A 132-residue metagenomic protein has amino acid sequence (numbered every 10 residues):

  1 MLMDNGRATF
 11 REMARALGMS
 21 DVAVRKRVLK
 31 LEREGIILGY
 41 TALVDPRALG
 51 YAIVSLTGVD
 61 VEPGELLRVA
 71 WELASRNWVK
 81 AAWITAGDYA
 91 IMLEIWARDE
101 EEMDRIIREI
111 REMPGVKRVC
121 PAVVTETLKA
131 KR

Functional and structural regions predicted by a protein language model:
M1-R132: A compositional/biophysical signature of low hydrophobicity enriched in polar/charged and small residues
